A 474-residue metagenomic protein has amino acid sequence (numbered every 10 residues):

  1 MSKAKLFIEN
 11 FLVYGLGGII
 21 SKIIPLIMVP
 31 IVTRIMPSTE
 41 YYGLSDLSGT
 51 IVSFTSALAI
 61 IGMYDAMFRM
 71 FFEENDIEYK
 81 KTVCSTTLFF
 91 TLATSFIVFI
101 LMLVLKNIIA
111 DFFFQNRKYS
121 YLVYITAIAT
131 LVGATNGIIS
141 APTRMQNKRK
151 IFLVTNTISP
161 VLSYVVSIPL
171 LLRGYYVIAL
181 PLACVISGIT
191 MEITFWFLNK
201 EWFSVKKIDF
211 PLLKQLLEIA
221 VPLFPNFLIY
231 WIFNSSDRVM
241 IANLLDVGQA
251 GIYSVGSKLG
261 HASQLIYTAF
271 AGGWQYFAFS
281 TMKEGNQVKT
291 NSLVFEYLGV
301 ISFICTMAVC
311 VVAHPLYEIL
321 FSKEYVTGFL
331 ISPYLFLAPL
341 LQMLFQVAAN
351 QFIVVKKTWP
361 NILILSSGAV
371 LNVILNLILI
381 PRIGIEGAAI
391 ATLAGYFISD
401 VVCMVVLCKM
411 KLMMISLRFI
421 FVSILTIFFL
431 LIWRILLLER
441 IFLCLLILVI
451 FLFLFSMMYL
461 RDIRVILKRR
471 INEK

Functional and structural regions predicted by a protein language model:
M1-F7, K150, V177-I178, I193-N234 (+3 more regions): Interhelical loop/hinge segments that connect adjacent transmembrane helices in multipass membrane
M1-L26, E78, T82-T86, K150 (+3 more regions): N-terminal membrane topogenesis motif
K5-D65, S95-L103, A129, P160-Y164 (+3 more regions): Signature of the first transmembrane helix
G18, I24-M28, D46-E73, T91 (+6 more regions): Small-residue-rich midsections of specific transmembrane alpha-helices
F71-F89, I252-L365: Specific pore-lining/lateral-gate transmembrane helices of multi-pass inner-membrane transport and insertion machines
S120, Y124, V154-E201, Q215 (+5 more regions): Hydrophobic alpha-helical transmembrane segments
L131-T155, Y175-I178, P333-S367: Membrane-interface junctions at transmembrane-helix termini in multi-pass inner-membrane proteins
I432-K474: Membrane-proximal transmembrane or re-entrant/amphipathic helices at the cytosolic face
